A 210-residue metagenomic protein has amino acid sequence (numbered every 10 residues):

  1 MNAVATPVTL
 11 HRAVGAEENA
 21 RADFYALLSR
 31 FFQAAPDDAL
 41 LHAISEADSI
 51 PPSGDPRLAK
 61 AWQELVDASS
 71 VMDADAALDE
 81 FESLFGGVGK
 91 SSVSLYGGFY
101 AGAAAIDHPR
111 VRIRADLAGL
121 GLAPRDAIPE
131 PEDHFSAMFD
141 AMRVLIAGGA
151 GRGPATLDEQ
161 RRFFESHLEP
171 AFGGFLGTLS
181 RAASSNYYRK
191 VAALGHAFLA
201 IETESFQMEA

Functional and structural regions predicted by a protein language model:
M1-A210: Surface/interface-facing alpha-helical segments and adjacent flexible terminal/loop regions used for partner/assembly
